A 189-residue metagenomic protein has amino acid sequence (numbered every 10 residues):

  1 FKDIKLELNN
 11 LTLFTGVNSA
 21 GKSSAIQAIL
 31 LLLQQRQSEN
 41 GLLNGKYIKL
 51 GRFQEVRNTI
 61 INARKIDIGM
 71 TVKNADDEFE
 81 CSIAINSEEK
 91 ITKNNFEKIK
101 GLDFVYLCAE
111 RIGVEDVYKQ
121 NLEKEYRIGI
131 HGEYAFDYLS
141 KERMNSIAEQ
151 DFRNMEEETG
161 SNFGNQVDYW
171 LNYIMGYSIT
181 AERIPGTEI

Functional and structural regions predicted by a protein language model:
F1-L31: Pre-Walker A-like glycine/lysine-rich segment at the N-terminus of P-loop NTPase domains
Q35-I189: Phosphate-coordinating catalytic segments in nucleotide- and nucleic-acid-processing enzymes
